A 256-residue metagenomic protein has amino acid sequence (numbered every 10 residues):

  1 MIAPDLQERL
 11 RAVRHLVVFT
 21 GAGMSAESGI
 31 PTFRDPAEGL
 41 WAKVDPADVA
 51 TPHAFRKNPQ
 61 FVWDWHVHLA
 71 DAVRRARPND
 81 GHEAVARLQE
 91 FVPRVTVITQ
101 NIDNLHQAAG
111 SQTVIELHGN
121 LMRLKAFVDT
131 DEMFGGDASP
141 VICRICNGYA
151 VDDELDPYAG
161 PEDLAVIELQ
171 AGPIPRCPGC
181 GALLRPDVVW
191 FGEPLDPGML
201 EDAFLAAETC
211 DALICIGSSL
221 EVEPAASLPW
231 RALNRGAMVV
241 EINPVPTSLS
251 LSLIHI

Functional and structural regions predicted by a protein language model:
M1-L253: Conserved catalytic core of sirtuin-type NAD+-dependent deacylases
